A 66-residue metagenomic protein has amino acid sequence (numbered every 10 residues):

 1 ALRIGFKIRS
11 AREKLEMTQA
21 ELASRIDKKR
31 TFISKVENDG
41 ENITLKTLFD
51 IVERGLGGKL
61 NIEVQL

Functional and structural regions predicted by a protein language model:
A1-R3: N-terminal flexible/basic segments that precede or flank functional cores
G5-K14, T31-K35, K59-N61: Secondary-structure boundary/capping motif
F6-R25, D50: Short basic helix-loop element that most often maps to the first helix and adjoining turn of HTH DNA-binding modules
E16, E21, E37-G40, G55: Conserved functional loop/turn residues at catalytic and ligand-binding sites
I26-N42: Recognition helix of helix-turn-helix/homeodomain-like DNA-binding domains that insert into the DNA major groove
K46-I62: DNA major-groove recognition helix of helix-turn-helix/homeodomain DNA-binding modules
V64-L66: Flexible glycine-/small-residue-rich
